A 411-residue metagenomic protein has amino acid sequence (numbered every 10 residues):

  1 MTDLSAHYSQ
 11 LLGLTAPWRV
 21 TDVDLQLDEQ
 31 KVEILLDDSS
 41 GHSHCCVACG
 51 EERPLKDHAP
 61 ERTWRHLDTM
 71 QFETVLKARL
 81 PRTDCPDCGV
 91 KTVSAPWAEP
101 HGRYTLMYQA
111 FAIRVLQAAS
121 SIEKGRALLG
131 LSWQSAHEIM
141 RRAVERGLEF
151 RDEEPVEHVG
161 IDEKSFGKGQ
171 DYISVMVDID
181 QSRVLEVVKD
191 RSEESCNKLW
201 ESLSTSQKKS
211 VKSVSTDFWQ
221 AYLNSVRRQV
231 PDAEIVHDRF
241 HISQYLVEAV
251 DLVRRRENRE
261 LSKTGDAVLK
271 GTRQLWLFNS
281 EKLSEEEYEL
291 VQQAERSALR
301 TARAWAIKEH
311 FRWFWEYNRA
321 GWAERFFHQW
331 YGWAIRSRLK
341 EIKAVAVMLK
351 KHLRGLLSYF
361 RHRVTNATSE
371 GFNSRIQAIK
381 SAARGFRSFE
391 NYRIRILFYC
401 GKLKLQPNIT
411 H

Functional and structural regions predicted by a protein language model:
M1-E33, D38-G41, M107, L128-D238 (+2 more regions): Long C-terminal interaction/binding lobes of large macromolecular proteins
M1-V90, S94: Short, conserved DNA-binding cores of transcription-related domains
I34, G125, L349: A residue-level signal for conserved active-site and pocket-lining positions in enzyme catalytic cores
S43, A48, P54, K168-D171 (+7 more regions): Acidic/histidine-rich catalytic cores and adjacent linkers of DNA breakage/strand-transfer/modification proteins
G50-R53, P60-Q170, K209-V211, F218 (+1 more regions): Short, positively charged, Gly/Tyr-enriched micro-motifs that form contact patches at catalytic or ligand/partner
S120, Y222, A233, V250-V253 (+1 more regions): A generic secondary-structure signal for well-formed alpha-helical elements
I242-K263: Short alpha-helix plus adjacent loop in nuclease-associated cores
